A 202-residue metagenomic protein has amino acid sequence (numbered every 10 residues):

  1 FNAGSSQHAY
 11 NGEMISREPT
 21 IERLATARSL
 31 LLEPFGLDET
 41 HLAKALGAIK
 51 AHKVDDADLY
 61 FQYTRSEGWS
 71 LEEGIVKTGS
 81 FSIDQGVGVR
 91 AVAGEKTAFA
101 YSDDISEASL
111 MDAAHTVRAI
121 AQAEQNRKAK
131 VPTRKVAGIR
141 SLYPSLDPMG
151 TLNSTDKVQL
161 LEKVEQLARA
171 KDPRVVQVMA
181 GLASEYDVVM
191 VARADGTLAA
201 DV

Functional and structural regions predicted by a protein language model:
F1-V202: Active-site bordering "gate/hinge" segments that shape substrate access to catalytic or cofactor-binding pockets
